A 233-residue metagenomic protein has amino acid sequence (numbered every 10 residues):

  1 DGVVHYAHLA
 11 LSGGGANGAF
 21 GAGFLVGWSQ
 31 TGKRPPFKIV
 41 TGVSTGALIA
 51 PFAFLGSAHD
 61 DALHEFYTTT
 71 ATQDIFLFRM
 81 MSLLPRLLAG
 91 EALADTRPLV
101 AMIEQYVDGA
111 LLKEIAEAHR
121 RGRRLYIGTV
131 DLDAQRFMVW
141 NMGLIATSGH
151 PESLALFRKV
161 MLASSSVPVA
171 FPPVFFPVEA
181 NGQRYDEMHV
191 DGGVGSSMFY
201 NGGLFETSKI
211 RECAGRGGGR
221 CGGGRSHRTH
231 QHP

Functional and structural regions predicted by a protein language model:
D1-I39, F54-P233: Patatin-like phospholipase
V43-S44: Catalytic nucleophile serine of serine hydrolases, specifically the conserved "nucleophile elbow" pentapeptide
I49-F52: Hydrolases whose catalytic domains are alpha/beta-hydrolase-1, hotdog thioesterase, or metallo-beta-lactamase-like
